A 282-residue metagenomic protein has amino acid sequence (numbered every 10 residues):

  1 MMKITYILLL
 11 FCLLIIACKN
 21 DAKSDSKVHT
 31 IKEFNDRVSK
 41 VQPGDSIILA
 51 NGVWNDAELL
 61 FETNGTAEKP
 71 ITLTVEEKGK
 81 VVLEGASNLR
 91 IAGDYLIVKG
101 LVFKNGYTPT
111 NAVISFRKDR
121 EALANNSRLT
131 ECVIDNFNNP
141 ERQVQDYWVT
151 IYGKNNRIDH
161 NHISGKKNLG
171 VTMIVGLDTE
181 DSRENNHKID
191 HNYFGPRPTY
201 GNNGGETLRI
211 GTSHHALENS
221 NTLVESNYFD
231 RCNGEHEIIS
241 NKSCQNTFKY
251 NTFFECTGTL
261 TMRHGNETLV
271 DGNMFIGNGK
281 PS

Functional and structural regions predicted by a protein language model:
M1-S26: Bacterial Sec-dependent N-terminal signal peptides
D21-S24, D45, G176-D178, S182: Acidic, glycine- and Ser/Thr-rich low-complexity intrinsically disordered tracts in extracellular/secreted proteins
K23-D56, L60, T66: Acidic Gly/Asp/Thr-rich repetitive segments characteristic of extracellular carbohydrate-active and adhesion proteins
P43, W54-T72, V81-S127, E141-G153: Extracellular beta-strand-rich solenoid/capping regions of secreted or surface-exposed proteins that bind or remodel
A50-N51, P70, E76-K78, D94-N105 (+6 more regions): Right-handed parallel beta-helix
L60-F61, E84-L89, T108-R120, P140-T150 (+5 more regions): Extracellular beta-strand/beta-solenoid scaffold signature
I91, N241, H264: Conserved strand-loop elements at the edges of beta-sheets that form or border functional pockets
G211-S213, C244, G265: Active-site beta-loop-alpha junctions enriched in small/polar residues
